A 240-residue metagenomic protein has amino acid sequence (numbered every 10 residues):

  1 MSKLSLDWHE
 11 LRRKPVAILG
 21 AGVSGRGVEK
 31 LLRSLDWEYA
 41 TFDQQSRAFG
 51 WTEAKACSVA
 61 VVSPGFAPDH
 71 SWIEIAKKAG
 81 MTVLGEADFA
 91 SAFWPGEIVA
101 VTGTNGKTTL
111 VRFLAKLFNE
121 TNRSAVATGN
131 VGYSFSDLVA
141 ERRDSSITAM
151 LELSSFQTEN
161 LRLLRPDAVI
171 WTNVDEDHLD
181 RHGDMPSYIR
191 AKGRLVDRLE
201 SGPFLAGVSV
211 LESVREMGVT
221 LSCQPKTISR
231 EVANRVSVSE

Functional and structural regions predicted by a protein language model:
S2-L6, A90-S91: Short internal alpha-helix immediately C-terminal to a glycine-rich phosphate-binding loop in Rossmann-like
L4-K14, L19-A21, R26, A54 (+2 more regions): Adenine nucleotide phosphate-binding catalytic loops in nucleotide-utilizing enzymes
A17, A40, V126: Conserved beta-strand positions in the Rossmann-like core of class I SAM-dependent methyltransferases
V28-D36: N-terminal G-site helix/loop of the GST-like fold
K30-L31, R47-K55, P64-V208, E212-Q224: Phosphate-binding loop of NTP-binding sites
L35-A48: NAD(P)-binding Rossmann-fold cofactor-contacting core
